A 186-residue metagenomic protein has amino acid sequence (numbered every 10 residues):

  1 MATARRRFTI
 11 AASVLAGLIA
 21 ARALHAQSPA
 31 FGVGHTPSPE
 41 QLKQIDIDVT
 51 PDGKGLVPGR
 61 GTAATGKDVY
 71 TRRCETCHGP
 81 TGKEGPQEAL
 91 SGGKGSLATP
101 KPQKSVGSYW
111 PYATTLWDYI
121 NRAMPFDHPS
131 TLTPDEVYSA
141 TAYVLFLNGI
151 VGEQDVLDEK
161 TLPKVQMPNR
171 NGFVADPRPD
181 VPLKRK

Functional and structural regions predicted by a protein language model:
A2-A12: Bacterial N-terminal signal peptides that target proteins for export
A11-R22: Bacterial N-terminal signal peptides
L24-S28, G32: Boundary at the C-terminal end of the N-terminal hydrophobic targeting segment
G32-V69, P125-H128: Electrostatic cytochrome c docking/interface patches
L42, P129-K186: Flexible coil segments in periplasmic/lumen-exposed cytochrome c-class electron-transfer proteins
G66, Y70-T81, L90, A140-V144: The canonical Cys-X-X-Cys-His
K67, G82-D118, P125, E159: Gly/Gly-Pro-rich "capping" loops immediately C-terminal to redox-active cysteine motifs in periplasmic/lumenal
W110-N121, P134, Y138-A142: An amphipathic alpha-helix signature
